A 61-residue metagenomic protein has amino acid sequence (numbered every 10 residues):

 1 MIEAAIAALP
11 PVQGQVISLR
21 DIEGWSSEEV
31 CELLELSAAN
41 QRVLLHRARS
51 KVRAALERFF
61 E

Functional and structural regions predicted by a protein language model:
I6-A7, R49: C-lobe helix-loop cap of protein kinase catalytic domains
A7, P11-Q15, E23-N40: Helix-turn-helix DNA-binding module
Q13, L34-E57: DNA-recognition helix of helix-turn-helix
F59-E61: Short, charged helix-capping/linker segments at alpha-helix termini
